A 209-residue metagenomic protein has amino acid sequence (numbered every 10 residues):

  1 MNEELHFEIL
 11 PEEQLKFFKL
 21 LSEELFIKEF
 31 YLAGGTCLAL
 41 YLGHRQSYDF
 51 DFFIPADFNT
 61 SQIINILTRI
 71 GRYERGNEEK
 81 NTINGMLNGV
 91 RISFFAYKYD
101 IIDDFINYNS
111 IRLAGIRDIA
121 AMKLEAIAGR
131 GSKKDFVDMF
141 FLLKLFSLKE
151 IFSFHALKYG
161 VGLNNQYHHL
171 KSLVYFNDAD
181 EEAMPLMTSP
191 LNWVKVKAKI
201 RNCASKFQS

Functional and structural regions predicted by a protein language model:
M1-S209: Compositionally biased terminal segments of proteins
